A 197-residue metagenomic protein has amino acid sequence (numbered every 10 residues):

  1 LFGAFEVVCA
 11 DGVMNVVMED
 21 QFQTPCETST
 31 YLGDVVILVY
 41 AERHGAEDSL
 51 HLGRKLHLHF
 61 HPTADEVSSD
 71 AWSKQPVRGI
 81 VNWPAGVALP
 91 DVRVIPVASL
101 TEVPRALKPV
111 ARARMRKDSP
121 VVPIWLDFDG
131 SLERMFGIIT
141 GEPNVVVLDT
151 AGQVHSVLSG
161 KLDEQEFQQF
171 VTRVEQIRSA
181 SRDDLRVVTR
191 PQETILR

Functional and structural regions predicted by a protein language model:
L1-V7: Hydrophobic h-region of N-terminal signal peptides that target proteins for export in Gram-negative bacteria
C9-G12: Boundary at the C-terminal end of the N-terminal hydrophobic targeting segment
V16-V35: A short beta-strand-turn-helix
T28, M135, V157-S159: Residue-level detector of high-confidence beta-strand sites
S29-L56: Short active-site neighborhood of thiol/selenol oxidoreductases, capturing the structured segment around
H51-V94: Conserved helix-turn-beta segment immediately C-terminal to the redox Cys motif in thioredoxin-like folds
N82, A88-E102, A106-G141: Short, internal strand/loop/helix patches that form the active-site neighborhood or redox-interaction surface
G130-S131, G141-R197: Thiol-/selenol-based redox modules, centered on thioredoxin-like and closely related oxidoreductase domains
